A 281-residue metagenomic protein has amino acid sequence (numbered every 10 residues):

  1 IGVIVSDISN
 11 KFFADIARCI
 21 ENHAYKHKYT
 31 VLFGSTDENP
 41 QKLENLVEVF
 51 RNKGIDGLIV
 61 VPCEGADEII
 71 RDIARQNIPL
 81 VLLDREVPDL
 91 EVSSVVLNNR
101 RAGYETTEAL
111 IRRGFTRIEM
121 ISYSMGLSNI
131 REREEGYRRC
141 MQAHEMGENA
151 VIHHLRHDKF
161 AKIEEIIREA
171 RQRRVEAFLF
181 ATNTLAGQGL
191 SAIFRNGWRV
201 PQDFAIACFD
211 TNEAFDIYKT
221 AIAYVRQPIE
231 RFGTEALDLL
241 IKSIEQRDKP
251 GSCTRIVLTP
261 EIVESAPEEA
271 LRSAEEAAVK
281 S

Functional and structural regions predicted by a protein language model:
I1-V49, K53-G57, E135-R138: Amphipathic helical "hinge" segments at domain boundaries
V3, I55-P62, E119-S122, H153 (+2 more regions): Periplasmic-binding protein-like
F12-K26, A102-A109, S128-G147, Q188 (+2 more regions): Short, solvent-exposed amphipathic alpha-helices that sit in or adjacent to ligand/effector-binding or catalytic
A24-S35, E119-M120, R138-F160: Short beta-strand elements in bilobed, periplasmic/extracellular small-molecule ligand-binding domains
E38, V60-E105, T184, D210-I222: Flexible loop/hinge segments that line or gate small-molecule binding clefts
S93-M120, E135, R139, K159-R168 (+2 more regions): Hydrophobic alpha-helical segments within soluble ligand-binding/sensing domains
V95, I166-K280: Flexible loop/turn connectors
Y104-E145, P250-P267: An alpha-beta-alpha
